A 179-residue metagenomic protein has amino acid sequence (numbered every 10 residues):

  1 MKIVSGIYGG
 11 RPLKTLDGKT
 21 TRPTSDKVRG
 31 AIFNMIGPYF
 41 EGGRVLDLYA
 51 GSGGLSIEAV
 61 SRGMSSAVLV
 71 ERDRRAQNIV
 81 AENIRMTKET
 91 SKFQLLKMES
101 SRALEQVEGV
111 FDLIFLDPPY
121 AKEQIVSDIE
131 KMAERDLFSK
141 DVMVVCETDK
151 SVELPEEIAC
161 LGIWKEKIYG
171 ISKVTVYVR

Functional and structural regions predicted by a protein language model:
M1-R179: Class I S-adenosyl-L-methionine-dependent methyltransferase catalytic core
